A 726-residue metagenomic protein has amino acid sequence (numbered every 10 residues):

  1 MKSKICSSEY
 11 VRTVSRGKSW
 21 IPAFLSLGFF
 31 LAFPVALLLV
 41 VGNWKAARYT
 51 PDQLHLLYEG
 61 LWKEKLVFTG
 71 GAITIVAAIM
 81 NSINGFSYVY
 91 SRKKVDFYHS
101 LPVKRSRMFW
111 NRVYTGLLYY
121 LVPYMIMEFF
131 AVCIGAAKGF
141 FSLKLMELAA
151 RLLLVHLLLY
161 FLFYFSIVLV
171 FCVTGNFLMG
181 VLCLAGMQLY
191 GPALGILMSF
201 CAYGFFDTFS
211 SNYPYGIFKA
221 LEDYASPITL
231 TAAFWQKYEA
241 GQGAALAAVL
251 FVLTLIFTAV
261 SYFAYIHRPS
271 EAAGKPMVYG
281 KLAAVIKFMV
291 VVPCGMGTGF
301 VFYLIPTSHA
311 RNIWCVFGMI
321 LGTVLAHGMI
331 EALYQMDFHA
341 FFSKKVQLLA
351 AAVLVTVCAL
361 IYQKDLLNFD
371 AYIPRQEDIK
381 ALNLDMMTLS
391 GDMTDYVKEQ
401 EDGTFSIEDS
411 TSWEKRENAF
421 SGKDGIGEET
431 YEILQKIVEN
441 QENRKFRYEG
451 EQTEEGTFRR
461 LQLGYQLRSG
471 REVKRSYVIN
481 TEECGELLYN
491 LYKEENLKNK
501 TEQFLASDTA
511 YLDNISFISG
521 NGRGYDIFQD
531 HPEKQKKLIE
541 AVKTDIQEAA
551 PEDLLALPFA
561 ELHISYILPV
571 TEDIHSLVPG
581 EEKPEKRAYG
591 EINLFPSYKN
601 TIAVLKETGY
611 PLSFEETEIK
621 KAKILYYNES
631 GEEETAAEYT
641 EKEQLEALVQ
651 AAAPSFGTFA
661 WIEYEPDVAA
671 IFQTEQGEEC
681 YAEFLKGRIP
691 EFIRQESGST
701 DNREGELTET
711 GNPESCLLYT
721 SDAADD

Functional and structural regions predicted by a protein language model:
M1-Y90, S261-P269, F300-A310, I330-V346 (+5 more regions): Hydrophobic alpha-helical transmembrane segments
L39-L61, P192-K281, C294-V316, M329 (+2 more regions): Terminal transmembrane helical anchor/hairpin motif
G60, V67, Y114-G175, M179 (+1 more regions): Secretory targeting signals
G85-L118, A273-G274, H531-A550, E638-K642 (+2 more regions): Helix-loop-helix units of permease transmembrane domains in multi-pass membrane transporters, especially ABC
V290-V291, L333-F369: Internal/C-terminal transmembrane anchor helices
Y362-T453: Membrane-interface segments at or immediately adjacent to transmembrane helices that form the boundary between
E442-T481, A550-E585, T658-F684: Short, structured surface segments that line ligand/substrate-binding pockets
Y719-D726: Conserved small/polar residues in nucleotide/adenosyl-binding loops
